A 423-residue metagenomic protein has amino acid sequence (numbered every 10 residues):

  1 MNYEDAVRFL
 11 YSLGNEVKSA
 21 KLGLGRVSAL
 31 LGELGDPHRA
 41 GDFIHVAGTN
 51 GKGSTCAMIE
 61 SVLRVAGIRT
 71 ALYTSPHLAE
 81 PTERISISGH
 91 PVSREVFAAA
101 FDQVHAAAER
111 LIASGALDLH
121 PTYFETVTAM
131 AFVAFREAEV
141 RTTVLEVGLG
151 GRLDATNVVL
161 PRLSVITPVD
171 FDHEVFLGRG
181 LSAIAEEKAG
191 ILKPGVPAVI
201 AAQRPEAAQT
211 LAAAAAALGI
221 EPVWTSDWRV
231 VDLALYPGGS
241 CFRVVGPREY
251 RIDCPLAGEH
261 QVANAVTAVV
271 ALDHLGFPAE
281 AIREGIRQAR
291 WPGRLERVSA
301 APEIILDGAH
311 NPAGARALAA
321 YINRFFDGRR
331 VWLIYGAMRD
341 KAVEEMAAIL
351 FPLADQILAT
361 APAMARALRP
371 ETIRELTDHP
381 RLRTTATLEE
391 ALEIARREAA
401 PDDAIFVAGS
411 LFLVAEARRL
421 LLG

Functional and structural regions predicted by a protein language model:
M1-K18: Charged, amphipathic alpha-helical linker segments immediately N-terminal to NTP-binding catalytic cores
A20, L24, S28-R39, V65-V159 (+3 more regions): ATP-dependent carboxylate-amine ligase catalytic core
A40, E137, T142-V147, D154-V165 (+4 more regions): Nucleotide phosphate-binding/pyrophosphate-handling subdomain across enzymes that bind or process nucleotide phosphates
I44-V46: Hydrophobic anchor at the beta1->P-loop junction of P-loop NTPases
S54-M58: Hydrophobic positions on the alpha1 helix immediately C-terminal to the Walker A/P-loop
Y73-T74, A201-A202, A216-Y236, C254-E259 (+6 more regions): Beta-strand->loop->alpha-helix junctions that form or flank phosphate-binding loops in nucleotide-handling enzymes
L149-L153, L160-I220, V343-E344: Conserved catalytic-core segment of NTP-binding enzymes
R204-G219, V223, G238-C241, D273 (+2 more regions): C-terminal helical cap/extension that packs against the catalytic core of soluble nucleotide-cofactor enzymes
